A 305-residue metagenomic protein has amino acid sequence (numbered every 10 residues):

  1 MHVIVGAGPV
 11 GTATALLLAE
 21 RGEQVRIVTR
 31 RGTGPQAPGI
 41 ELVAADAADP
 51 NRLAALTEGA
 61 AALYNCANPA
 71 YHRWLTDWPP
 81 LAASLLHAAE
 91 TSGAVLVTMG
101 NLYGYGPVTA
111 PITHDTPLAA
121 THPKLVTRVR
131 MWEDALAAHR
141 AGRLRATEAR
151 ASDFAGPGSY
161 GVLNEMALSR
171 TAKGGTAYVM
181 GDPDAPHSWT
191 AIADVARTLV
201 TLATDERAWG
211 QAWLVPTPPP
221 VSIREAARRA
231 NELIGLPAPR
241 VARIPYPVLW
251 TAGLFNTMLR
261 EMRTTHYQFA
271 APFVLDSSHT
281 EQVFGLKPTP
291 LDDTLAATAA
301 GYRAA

Functional and structural regions predicted by a protein language model:
V10: Hydrophobic/small residue at the entry helix of a nucleotide-binding pocket
Q24-R26, A83-R130, T147: Conserved Rossmann-fold NAD(P)-dependent oxidoreductase catalytic core, especially the SDR/UDP-sugar
T33-P35, I40-T91: NAD(P)H-binding glycine-rich loop region in Rossmannoid oxidoreductase-like domains and their noncatalytic homologs
N101, E133-G158: Conserved beta-loop-beta element that borders a ligand/cofactor-binding pocket
G158, P186-A193, W213-L233, A242-W250 (+1 more regions): Substrate-binding strand-loop-helix patch in Rossmann-like NAD(P)-dependent oxidoreductase/epimerase domains
S159-M166, M180-A203, G210-L214: Substrate-positioning beta->alpha
A227-V274: Terminal hydrophobic/aromatic helix or amphipathic segment near a protein terminus
E281, T289-A305: Amphipathic terminal alpha-helices
